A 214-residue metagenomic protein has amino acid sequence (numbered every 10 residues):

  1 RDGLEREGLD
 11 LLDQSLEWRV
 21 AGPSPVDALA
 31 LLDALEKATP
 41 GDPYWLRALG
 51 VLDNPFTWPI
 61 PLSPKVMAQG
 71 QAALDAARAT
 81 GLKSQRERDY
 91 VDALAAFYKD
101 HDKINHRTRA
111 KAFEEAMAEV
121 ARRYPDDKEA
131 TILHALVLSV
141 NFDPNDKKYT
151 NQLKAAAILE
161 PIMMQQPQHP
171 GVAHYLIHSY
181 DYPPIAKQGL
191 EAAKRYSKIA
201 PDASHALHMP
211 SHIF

Functional and structural regions predicted by a protein language model:
R1-A48, D126: Intrinsically disordered, charged and Pro/Gly-enriched terminal/linker segments that flank large helical-solenoid
R1-D2, R47-D126, T131-Q168, A173-A203 (+1 more regions): Short coil/linker segments at helix-helix boundaries
